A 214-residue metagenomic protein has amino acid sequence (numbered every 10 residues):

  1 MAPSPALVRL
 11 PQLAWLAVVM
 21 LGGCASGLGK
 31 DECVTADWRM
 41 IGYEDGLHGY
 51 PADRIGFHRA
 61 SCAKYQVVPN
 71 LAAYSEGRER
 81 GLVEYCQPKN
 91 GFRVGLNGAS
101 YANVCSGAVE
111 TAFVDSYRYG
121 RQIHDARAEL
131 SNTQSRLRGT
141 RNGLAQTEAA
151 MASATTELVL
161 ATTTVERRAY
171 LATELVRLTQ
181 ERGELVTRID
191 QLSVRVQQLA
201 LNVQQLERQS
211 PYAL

Functional and structural regions predicted by a protein language model:
M1-C24: Sec-dependent bacterial lipoprotein signal peptides
C24-L214: Intrinsic-disorder/low-complexity detector
